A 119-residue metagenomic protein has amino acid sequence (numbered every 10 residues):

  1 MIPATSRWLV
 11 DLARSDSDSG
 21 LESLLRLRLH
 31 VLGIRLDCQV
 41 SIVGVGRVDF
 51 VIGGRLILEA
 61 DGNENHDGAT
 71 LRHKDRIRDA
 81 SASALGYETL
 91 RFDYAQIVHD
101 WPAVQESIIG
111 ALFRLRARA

Functional and structural regions predicted by a protein language model:
M1-A119: Surface segments flanking catalytic/ligand-binding clefts of nucleic-acid enzymes
